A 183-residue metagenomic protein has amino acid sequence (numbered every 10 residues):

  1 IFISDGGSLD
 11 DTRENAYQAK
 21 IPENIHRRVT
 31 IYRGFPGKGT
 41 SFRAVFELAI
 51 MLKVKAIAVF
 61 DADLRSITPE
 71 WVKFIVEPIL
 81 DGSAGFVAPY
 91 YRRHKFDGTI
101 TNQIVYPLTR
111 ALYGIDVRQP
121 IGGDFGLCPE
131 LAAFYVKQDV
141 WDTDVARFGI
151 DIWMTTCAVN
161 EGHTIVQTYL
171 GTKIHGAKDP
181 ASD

Functional and structural regions predicted by a protein language model:
F2, R13-T40, A44, L48-M51: Conserved donor nucleotide-binding strand/loop of the catalytic core
D5-E14, L64: A conserved acidic beta->alpha catalytic loop
V54, V105-L112, G122-K137: Conserved nucleotide-sugar donor-binding and metal-coordinating catalytic region shared by glycosyltransferases
V54-R65: Short beta-strand-to-loop acidic/aromatic patch adjacent to the donor-nucleotide binding site
T68-P89: Conserved donor-nucleotide/metal-binding helix-loop-beta segment in metal-dependent transferases, i.e., the alpha-helix
V87-T99: Short beta-strand-to-loop element that shapes/binds the nucleotide-sugar donor at the catalytic cleft/hinge
L131-Y135, V145-H163: A short, conserved alpha-helix in the catalytic core of glycosyltransferases
T168-D183: Active-site donor/metal-binding and catalytic loop motifs of nucleotide-sugar-dependent glycosylation enzymes
